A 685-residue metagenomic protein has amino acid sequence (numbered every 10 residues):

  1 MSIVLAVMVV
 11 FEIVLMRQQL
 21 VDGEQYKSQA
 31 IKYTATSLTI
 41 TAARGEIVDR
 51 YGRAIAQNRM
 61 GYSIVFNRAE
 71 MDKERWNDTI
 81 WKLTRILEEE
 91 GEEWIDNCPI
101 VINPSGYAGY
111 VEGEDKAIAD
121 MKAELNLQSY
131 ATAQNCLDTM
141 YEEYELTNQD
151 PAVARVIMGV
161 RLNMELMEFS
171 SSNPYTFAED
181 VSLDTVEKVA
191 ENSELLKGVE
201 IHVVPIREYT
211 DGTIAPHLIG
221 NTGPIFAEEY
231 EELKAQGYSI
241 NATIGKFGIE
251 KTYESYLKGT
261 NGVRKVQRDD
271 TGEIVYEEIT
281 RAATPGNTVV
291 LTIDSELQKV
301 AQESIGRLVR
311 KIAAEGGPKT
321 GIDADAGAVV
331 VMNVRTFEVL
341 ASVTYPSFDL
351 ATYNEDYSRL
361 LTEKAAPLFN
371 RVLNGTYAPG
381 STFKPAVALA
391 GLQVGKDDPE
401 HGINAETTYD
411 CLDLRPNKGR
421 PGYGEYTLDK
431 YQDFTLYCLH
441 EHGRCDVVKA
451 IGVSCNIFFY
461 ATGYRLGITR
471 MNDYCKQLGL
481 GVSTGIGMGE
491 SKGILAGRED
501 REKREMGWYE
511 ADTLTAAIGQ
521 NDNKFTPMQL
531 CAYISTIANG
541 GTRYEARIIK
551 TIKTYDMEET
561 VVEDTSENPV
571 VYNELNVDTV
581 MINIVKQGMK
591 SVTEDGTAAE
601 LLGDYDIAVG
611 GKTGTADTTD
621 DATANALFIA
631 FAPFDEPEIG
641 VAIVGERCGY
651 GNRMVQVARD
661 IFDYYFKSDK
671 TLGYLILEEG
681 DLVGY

Functional and structural regions predicted by a protein language model:
M1-A282, R310, A314-A328, V334 (+1 more regions): Membrane-proximal periplasmic segments of bacterial cell-envelope enzymes, especially penicillin-binding proteins
A56, Y62, Q267-T284, I293 (+5 more regions): Beta-lactam-recognizing serine transpeptidase/beta-lactamase-like catalytic domain environment
A69-E70, E646-G649: A generic structural motif
N77-W81, R85, L183, E187 (+20 more regions): Solvent-exposed, polar/charged alpha-helical surfaces in well-ordered, non-transmembrane soluble domains, broadly
P174-T176, L291, S295: Outer-membrane beta-barrel proteins
A538, T593, R659-F666, K670: Short amphipathic alpha-helical signal-transduction/dimerization elements
C648-V657: A short acidic/glycine-rich loop-to-helix N-cap element
